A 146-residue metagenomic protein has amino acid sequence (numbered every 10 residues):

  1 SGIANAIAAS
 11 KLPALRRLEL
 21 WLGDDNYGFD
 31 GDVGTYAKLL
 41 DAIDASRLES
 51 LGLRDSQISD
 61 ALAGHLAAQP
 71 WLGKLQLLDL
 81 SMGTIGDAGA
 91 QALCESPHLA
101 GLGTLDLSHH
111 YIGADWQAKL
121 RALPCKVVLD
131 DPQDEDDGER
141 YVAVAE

Functional and structural regions predicted by a protein language model:
S1, K11, R17-L62, A67-I85 (+2 more regions): Concave beta-strand-loop units of leucine-rich repeat
A6-A8: Short amphipathic alpha-helices and their capping/turn segments at secondary-structure boundaries
W116: Acidic helix N-cap motif at the loop->helix transition within catalytic regions of sugar-transfer enzymes
K119: C-terminal interaction modules of eukaryotic adaptor/scaffold proteins
